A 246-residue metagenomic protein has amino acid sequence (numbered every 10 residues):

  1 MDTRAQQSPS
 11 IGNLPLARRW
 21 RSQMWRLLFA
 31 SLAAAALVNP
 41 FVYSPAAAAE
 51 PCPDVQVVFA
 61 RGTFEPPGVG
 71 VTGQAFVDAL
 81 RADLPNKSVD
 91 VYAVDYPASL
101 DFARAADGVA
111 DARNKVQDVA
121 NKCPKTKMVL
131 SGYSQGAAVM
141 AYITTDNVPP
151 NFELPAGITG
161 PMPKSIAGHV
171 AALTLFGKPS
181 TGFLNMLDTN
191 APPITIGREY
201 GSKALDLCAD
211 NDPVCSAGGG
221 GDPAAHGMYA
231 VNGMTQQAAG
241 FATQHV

Functional and structural regions predicted by a protein language model:
M1-A48: Secretory targeting and sorting signals
A34-P40, Y142, Q236-A239: Hydrophobic alpha-helical membrane segments, chiefly transmembrane helices and signal peptide h-regions, characterized
P51-K127, L207-T235, A239-Q244: Active-site catalytic motif of lipid deacylating hydrolases and related acyltransferases
V109-R198: Serine-dependent carboxylesterase/thioesterase catalytic core of lipase-like alpha/beta-hydrolase/SGNH enzymes
K164-Q244: The alpha/beta-hydrolase serine catalytic core
